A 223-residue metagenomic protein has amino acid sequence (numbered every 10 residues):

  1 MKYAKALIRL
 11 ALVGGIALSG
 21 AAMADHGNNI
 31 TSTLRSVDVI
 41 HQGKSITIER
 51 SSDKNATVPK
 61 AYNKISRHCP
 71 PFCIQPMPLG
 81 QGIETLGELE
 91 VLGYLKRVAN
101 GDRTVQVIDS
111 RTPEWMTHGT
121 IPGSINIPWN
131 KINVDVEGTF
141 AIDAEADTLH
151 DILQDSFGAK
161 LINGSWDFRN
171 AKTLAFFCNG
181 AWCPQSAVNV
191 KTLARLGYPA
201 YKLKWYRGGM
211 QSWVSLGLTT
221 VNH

Functional and structural regions predicted by a protein language model:
M1-A11: Bacterial N-terminal signal peptides that target proteins for export
R9-S19: Bacterial N-terminal signal peptides
A24-G119, W129: Flexible, polar/low-complexity N-terminal or interdomain linker segments that lie immediately upstream of folded
R97-N170: Mid-length scaffold segments of soluble, non-membrane domains
T112-M116, K131-V134, G180-P184, G209-W213: Solvent-exposed loop/turn segments at secondary-structure junctions within structured extracellular/periplasmic domains
H118-G119, Q185-K191, S215-L216: A short acidic (Asp/Glu
E145-M210: Catalytic cysteine-centered active loop of the rhodanese-like fold, especially the PTP/DSP P-loop
L216-H223: Active-site neighborhoods of enzymes that stabilize oxyanions during catalysis
